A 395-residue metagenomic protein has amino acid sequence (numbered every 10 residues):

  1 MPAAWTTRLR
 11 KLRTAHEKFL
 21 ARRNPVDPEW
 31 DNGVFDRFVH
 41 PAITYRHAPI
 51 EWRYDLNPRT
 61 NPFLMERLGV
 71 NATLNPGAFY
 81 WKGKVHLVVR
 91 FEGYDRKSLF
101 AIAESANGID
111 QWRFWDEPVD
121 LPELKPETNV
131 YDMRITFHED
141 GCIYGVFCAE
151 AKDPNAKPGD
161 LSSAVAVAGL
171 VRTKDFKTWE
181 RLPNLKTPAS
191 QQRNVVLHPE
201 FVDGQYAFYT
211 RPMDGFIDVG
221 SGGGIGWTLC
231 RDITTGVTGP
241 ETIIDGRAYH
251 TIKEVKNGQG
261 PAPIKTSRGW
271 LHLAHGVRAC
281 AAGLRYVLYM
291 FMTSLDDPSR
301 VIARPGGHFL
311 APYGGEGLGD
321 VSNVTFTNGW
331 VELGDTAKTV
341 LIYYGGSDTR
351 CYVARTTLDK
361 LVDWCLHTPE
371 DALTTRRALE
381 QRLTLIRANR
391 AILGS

Functional and structural regions predicted by a protein language model:
M1-N75, F79-T128, F137-V196, E200-V255 (+3 more regions): Beta-rich carbohydrate-recognition and catalytic domains
A262: Active-site/ligand-binding surface loops and adjacent short beta/alpha elements that line catalytic pockets across
T325-W330: Extended, compositionally biased non-globular segments
